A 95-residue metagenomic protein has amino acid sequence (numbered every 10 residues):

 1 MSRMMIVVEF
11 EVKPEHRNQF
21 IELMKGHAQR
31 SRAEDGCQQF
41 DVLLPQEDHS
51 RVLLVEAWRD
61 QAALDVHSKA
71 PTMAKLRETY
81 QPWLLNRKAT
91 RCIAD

Functional and structural regions predicted by a protein language model:
S2, D41-S50, L76-D95: Glycine-rich beta-strand-turn "strand-cap" elements at beta-sheet edges
M4-E11, D41-S68: Short, well-ordered beta-strand segments in beta-rich or mixed alpha/beta enzyme and ligand-binding folds
K13-P14, W83: Short linear/disordered segments characteristic of secreted peptide precursors and small low-complexity proteins
H16, S50, T72: Short phosphate-engaging motifs
H16-Q38, L76, Y80: Short amphipathic alpha-helical segments
N18, A62-D65, A74: Alpha-helical elements of the RecA-like P-loop NTPase motor core of helicases
H27, H67, T72: Histidine-centered active-site/metal-ligand motif
S31-D35, Q61, A70: Acidic-histidine catalytic/liganding microenvironments
